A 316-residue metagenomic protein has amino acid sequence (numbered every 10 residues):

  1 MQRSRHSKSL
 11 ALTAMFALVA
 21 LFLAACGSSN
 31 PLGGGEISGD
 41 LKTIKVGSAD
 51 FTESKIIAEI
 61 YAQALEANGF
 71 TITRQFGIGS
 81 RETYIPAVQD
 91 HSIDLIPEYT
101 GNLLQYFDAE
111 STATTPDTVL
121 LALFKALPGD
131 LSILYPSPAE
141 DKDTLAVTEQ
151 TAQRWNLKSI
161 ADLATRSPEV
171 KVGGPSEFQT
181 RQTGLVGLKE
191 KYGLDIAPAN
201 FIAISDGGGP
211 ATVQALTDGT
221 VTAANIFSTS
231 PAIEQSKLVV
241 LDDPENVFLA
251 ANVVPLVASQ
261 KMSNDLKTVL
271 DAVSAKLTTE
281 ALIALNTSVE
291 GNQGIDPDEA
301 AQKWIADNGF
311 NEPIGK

Functional and structural regions predicted by a protein language model:
L21-A25: C-terminal motif of bacterial Sec signal peptides marking the signal peptidase cleavage site
G27-N30: Bacterial signal peptide processing site
G34, S38-E59, F76-R81, E177-T180 (+1 more regions): Extracytoplasmic "Venus flytrap"
T52-T71, V88, I93, V186-Y192: Short, polar/charged alpha-helical segment
F107-L134, T220, A232-E245: Ligand-binding "clamshell"
P116-G174, A275-T279: A conserved helix-loop-strand patch within extracytoplasmic ligand-binding domains of the periplasmic binding
D143-Q153, A251-N264: A bilobed periplasmic-binding-protein/Venus flytrap-type ligand-binding module shared by bacterial periplasmic
E169-D243: Ligand-binding pocket segment of bilobal, Venus flytrap-like solute-binding proteins
